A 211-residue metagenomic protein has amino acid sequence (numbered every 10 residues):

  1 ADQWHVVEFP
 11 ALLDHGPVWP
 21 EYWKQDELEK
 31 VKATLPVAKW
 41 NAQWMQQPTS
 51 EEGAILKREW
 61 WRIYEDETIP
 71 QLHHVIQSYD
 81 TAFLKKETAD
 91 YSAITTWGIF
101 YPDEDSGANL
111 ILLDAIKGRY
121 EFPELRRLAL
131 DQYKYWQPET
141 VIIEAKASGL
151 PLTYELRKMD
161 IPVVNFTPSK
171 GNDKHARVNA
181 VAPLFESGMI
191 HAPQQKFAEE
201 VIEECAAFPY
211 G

Functional and structural regions predicted by a protein language model:
A1-D14: Signature of the SF2 helicase/ATPase Hel1-core->accessory helical subdomain module
W4, S92, A108-L110, E203: Repetitive beta-architecture junctions, highlighting loop-to-beta-strand starts across blade-like repeats
V7-P10, A115, F166: Hydrophobic residues at beta-strand termini and immediately following loops that shape nucleotide-binding pockets
H15-T81: ATPase catalytic-site recognition across NTP-hydrolyzing enzymes
A38, A42-Q47, A82-A89, T95-T96 (+1 more regions): C-terminal nuclease/phosphodiesterase catalytic domains that cleave nucleic-acid phosphodiester bonds
L72-H74, G98-Y101, L150: Catalytic phosphate/metal-binding cores of nucleic-acid and nucleotide-processing enzymes, i.e., regions that mediate
Y79-T81, A115, A145: Residues immediately flanking
T95-I143: Nucleic-acid-processing active sites and adjacent nucleic-acid-binding tracks, predominantly divalent metal-dependent
